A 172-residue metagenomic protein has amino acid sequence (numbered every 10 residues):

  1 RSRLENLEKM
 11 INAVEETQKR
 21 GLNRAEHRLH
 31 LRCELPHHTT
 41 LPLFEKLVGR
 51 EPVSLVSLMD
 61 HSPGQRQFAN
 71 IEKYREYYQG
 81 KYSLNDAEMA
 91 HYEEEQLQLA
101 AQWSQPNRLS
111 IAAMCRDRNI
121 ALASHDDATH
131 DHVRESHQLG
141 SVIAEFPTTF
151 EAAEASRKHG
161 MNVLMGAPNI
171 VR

Functional and structural regions predicted by a protein language model:
R3-D127, E145: Metal-coordinating catalytic core of metallo-dependent amide/deamination hydrolases
L29, A121-R172: Active-site-adjacent C-terminal substructures of enzyme catalytic domains
